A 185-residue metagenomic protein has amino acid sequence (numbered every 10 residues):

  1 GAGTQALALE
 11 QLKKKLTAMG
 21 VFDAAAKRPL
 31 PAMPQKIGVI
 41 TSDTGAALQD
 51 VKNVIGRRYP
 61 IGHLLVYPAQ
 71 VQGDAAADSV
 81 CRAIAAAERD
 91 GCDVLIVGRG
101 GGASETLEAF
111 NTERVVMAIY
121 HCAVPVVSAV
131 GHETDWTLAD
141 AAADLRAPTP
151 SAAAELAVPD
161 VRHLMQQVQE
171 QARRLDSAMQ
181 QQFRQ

Functional and structural regions predicted by a protein language model:
G1-P29: Extended, charged alpha/beta regions that create polyanion-binding interfaces
P34-Q185: Short glycine/threonine-rich loop/turn motifs
